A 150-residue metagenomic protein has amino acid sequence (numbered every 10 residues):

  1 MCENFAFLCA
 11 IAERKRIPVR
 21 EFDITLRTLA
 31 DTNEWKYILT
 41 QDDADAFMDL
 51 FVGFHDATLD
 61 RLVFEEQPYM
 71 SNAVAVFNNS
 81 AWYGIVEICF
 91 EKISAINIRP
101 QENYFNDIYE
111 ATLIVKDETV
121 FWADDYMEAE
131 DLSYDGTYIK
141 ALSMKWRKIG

Functional and structural regions predicted by a protein language model:
M1-G150: Surface-exposed, interaction-prone regions used to assemble/regulate multi-protein complexes
